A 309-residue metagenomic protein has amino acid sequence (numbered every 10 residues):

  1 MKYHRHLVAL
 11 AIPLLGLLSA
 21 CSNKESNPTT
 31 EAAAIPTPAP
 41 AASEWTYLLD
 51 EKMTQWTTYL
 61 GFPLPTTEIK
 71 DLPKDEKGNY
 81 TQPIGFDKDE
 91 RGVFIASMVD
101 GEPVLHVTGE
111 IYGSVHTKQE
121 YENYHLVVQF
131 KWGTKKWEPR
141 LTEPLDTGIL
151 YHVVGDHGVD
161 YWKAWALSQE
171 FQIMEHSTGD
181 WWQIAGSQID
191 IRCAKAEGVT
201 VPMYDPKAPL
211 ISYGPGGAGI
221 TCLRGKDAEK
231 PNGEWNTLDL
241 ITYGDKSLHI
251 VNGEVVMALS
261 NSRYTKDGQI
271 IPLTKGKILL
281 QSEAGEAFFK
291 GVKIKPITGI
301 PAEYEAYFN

Functional and structural regions predicted by a protein language model:
M1-L10: Bacterial N-terminal signal peptides that target proteins for export
A11-L15: Short, surface-exposed linear motifs at loops/turns and structural transition points
L17-A20: C-terminal motif of bacterial Sec signal peptides marking the signal peptidase cleavage site
N23-N309: Carbohydrate-interacting regions of secretory-pathway proteins
